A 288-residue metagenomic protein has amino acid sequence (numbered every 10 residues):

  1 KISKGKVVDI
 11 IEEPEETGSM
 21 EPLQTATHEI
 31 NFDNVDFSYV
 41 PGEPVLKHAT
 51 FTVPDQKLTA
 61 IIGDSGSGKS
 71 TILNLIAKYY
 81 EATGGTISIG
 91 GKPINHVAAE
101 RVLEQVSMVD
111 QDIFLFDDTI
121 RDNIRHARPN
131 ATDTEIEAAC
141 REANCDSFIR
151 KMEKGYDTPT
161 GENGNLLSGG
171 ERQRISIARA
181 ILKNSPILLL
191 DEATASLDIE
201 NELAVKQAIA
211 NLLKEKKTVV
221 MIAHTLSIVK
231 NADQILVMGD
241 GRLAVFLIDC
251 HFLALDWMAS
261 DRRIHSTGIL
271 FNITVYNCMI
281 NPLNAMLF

Functional and structural regions predicted by a protein language model:
K1-I10: Cytosolic ends of transmembrane helices, especially the final helix of ABC transmembrane type-1 domains
D9, E16, R125: Conserved E/DxxT/N motif and adjacent residues on the DHp alpha2 helix of HisKA-family sensor histidine kinases
E15-T25: Pre-NBD coupling/linker segments of ABC/ABC-like ATPases
Q24-F246, F252, A259-S260: ABC-type nucleotide-binding domain
T27, L247, I269-L270, V275: Parallel beta-helix/beta-solenoid
G42-E43, D256-D261, M279-L287: Short glycine/acidic-rich loop motifs that flank beta-strands on beta-rich extracellular proteins
R263-I273, L287-F288: Right-handed parallel beta-helix/beta-solenoid
